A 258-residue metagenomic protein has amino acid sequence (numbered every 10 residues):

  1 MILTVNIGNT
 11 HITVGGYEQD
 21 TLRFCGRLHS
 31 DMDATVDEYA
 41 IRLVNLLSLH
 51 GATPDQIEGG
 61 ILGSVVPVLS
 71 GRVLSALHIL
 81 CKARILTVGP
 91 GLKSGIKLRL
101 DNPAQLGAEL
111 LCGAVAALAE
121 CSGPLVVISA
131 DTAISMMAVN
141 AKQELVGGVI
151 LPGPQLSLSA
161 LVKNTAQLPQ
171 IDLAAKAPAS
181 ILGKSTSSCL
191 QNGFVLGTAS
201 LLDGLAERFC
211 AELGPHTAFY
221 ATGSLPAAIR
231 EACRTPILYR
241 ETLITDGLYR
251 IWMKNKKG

Functional and structural regions predicted by a protein language model:
M1-R23, A117, G123-L145, L161 (+1 more regions): Gly/Thr-rich phosphate-binding beta-strand-loop-beta motif of the actin/hexokinase/Hsp70
M1-V88, L92: N-terminal glycine/serine-rich phosphate-binding loop of ATP-dependent small-molecule kinases, especially carbohydrate
D31-D37, L106-A108, G113-S122, V146-Q191 (+2 more regions): Glycine-rich phosphate-binding loop plus the immediately following alpha-helix
H50-D55, E120-S122, A211-P215: Glycine-rich phosphate-binding loop signature in dinucleotide/nucleotide-binding domains
H50-Q105, K142-V149, G153-P154, K184-V195 (+3 more regions): Short beta-strand-loop/turn "lid" adjacent to the catalytic site in phosphate-handling enzymes
L111, A166, V195, A227 (+1 more regions): Glycine-rich phosphate-binding/hydrolytic loop that grips phosphoryl groups
T198-E212: A short, acidic, amphipathic alpha-helical segment used as a generic capping/interface helix at domain edges
